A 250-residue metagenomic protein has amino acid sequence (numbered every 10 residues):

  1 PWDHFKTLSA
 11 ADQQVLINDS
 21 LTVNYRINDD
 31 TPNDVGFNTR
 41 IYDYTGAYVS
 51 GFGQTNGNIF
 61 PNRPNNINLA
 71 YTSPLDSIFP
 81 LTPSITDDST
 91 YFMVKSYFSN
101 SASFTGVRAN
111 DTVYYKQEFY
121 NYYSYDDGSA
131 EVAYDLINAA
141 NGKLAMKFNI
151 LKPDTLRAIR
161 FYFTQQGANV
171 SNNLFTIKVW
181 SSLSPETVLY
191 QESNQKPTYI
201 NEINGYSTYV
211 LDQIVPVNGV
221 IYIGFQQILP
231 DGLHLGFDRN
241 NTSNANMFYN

Functional and structural regions predicted by a protein language model:
P1-N141, K147, R160-Q166: Extracellular/luminal regions of secreted and cell-surface proteins that mediate adhesion/ECM remodeling
L16, I85-D87, L151-K152, I200-N204 (+1 more regions): Surface-exposed coil/turn segments at beta-strand junctions on protein surfaces, enriched
K95-Y97, L151, Y162, D212 (+1 more regions): Structured loops at beta-to-helix junctions and adjacent beta-edge loops in soluble globular domains
A140-K143, N204-Y206: Repeat-based blade/solenoid architectures
A145, L156-A158, L211: Hydrophobic residues on conserved beta-strands that form the core of alpha/beta folds
I150-R160, N172, N218: Extended extracellular/luminal ectodomain segments enriched in beta-structured repeat modules
D154-G167, F225: A short beta-strand element within beta-rich, extracytoplasmic domains of secreted/secretory-pathway proteins
N169-F248: Aromatic- and Gly/Pro-enriched, solvent-exposed loop/edge beta-strand patches characteristic of beta-rich domains
